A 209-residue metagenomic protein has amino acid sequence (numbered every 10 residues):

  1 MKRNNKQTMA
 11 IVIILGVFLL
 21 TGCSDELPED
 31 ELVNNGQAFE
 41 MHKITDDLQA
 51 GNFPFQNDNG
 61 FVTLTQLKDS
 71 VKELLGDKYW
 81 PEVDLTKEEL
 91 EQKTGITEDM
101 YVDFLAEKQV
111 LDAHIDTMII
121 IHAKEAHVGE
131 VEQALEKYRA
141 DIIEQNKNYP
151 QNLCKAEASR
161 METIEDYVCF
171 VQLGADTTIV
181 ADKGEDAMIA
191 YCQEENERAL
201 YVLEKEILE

Functional and structural regions predicted by a protein language model:
K2-A10, I121: Bacterial N-terminal signal peptides that target proteins for export
K2-N5, V17, A106-E107, K155-A156: A generic local structural motif
I11-G16: Hydrophobic helical h-region of N-terminal Sec-dependent signal peptides in bacterial secretory/periplasmic proteins
L19-G22: C-terminal motif of bacterial Sec signal peptides marking the signal peptidase cleavage site
S24-T117, A123-E209: Soluble, non-membrane globular domain cores that form compact, hydrophobic packing and curved binding surfaces
